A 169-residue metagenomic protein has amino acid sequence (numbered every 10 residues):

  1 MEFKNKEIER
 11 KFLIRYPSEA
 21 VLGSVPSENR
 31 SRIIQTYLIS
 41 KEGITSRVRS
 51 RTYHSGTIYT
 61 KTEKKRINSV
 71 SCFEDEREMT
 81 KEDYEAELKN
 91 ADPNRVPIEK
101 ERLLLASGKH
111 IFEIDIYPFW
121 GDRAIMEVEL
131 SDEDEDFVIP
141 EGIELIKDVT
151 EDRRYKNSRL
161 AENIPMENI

Functional and structural regions predicted by a protein language model:
M1-I169: Phosphate-end processing signature that detects enzymes handling 5′-triphosphorylated RNA and polyphosphate
